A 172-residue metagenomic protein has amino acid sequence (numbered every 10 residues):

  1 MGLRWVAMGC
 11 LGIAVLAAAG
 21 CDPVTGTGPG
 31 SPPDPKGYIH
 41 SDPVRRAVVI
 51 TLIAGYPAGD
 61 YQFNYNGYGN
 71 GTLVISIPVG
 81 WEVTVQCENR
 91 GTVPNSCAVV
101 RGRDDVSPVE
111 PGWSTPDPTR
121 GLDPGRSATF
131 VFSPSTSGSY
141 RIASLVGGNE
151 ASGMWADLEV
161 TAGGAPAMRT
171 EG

Functional and structural regions predicted by a protein language model:
M1-D60, L122, P166-G172: Extracytoplasmic entry segments of secretory-pathway proteins
D22-G30, R45-R46, D117-G172: Extracellular/periplasmic metallocenter environments
R45-E82: N-terminal edge beta-strand
Q62-F63, R90-P124, E150-G153: Histidine- and aromatic-enriched segments that form or immediately flank copper-ligand environments
G71, W81, V93, R126 (+1 more regions): Residues that flank catalytic or metal-binding motifs in active/ligand-binding sites
I77, C87-G91, P134, V146-G148: Non-cytosolic beta-sheet module surface loops
E82-V83, Y140: A short tyrosine-centered beta-strand micro-motif
V85, C97, S144: Divalent metal-coordination and catalytic microenvironments
